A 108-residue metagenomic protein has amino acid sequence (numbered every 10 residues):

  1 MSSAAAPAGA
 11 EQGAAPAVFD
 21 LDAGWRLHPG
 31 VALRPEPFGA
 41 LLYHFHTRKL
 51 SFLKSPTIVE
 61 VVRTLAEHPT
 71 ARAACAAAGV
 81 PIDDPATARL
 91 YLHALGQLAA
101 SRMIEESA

Functional and structural regions predicted by a protein language model:
M1-G13, T47-A108: Long, charge-rich, low-complexity alpha-helical segments
M1-R34: Hydrophobic packing positions characteristic of elongated beta-solenoid/beta-helix-type spike/fiber shafts
F19, W25, L42-F45, G96: Short, functionally important structural connectors and interaction interfaces within domains
A23-L27, F38-L41, E60-V61: Short acidic/polar alpha-helix capping motifs at helix-coil junctions
P29-V31, P37, K54-T57: Solvent-exposed, flexible loop/coil residues
P37-L50: Short, Lys/Arg-enriched N-terminal segment that forms or immediately precedes the first helix of a structured domain
